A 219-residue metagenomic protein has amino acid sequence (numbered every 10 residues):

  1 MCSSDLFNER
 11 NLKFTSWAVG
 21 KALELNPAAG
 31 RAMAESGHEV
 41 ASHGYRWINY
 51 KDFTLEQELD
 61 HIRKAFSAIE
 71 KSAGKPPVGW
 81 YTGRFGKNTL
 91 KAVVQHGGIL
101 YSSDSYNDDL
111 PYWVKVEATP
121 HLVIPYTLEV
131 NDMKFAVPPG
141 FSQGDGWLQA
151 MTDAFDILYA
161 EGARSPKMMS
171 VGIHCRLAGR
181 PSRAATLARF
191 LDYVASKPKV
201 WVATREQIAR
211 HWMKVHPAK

Functional and structural regions predicted by a protein language model:
M1-V123, L128, L148-V171, L177-K219: Catalytic alpha-helical scaffold of carbohydrate-active enzymes acting on polysaccharides/glycoconjugates
I124-G146: Positively charged, amphipathic and often flexible ligand-engagement surfaces
M133-A136, G172-R176: Active-site-proximal beta-alpha loop/turn segments in soluble metabolic enzymes
